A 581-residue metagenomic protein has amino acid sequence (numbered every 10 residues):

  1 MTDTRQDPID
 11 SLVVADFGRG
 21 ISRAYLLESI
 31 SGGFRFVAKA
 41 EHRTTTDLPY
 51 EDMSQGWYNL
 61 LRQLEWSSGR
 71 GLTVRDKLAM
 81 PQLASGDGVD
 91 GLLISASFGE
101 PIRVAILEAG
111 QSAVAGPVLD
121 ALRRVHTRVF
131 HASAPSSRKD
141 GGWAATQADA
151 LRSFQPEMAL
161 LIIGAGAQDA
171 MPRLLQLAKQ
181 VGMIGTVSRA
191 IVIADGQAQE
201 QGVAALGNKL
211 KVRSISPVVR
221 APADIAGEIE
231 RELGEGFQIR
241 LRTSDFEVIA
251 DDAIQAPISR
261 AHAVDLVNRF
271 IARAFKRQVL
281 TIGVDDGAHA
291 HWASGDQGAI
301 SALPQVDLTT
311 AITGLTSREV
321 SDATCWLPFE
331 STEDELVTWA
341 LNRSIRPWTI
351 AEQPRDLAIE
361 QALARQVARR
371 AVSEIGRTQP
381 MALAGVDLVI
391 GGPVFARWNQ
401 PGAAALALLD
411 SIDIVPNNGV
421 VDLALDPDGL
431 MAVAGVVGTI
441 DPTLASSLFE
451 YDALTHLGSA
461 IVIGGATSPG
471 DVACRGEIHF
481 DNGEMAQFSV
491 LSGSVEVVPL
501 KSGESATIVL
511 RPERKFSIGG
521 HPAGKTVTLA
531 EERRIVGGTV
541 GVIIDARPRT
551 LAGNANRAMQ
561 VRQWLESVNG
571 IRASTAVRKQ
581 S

Functional and structural regions predicted by a protein language model:
M1-D10, K77-S97, P135-F154, K179 (+2 more regions): Conserved phosphate-binding catalytic cores of ATP/NTP-utilizing and phosphoryl-transfer enzymes
D3-G32, I102-L107, L122, A148-G166 (+1 more regions): Gly/Thr-rich phosphate-binding beta-strand-loop-beta motif of the actin/hexokinase/Hsp70
R19-D52, R124-R128, G298-T313: Short glycine-rich, Thr/Ser-proximal phosphate-binding strand/loop in the N-terminal lobe of ATP-dependent enzymes
L26, T45, R62, A250-S581: Helical "lid/coupling" subdomains associated with nucleotide-phosphate turnover
A40-S68, S136-W143, G166-A167, G314-T316: N-terminal phosphate-binding loop and adjacent alpha-helix
Q63-S85, L151, G182-T186, I271-A272 (+1 more regions): Phosphate/pyrophosphate-binding loops at sites that engage ATP/ADP/AMP, CoA/4′-phosphopantetheine, polyphosphate
R75-A115, F395-N399: Short beta-strand-loop/turn "lid" adjacent to the catalytic site in phosphate-handling enzymes
V192-G227: Terminal amphipathic helices with adjacent charged low-complexity linkers/tails
